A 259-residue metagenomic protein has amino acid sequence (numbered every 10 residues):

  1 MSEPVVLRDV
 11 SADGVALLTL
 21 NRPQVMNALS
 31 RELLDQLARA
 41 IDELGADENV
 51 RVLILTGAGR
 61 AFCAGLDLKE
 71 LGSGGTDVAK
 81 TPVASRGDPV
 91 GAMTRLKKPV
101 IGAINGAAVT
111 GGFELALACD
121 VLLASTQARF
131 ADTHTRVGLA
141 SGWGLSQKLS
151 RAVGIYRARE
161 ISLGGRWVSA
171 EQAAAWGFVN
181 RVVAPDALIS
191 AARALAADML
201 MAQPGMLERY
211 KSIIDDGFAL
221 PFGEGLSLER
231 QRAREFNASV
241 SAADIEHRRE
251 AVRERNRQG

Functional and structural regions predicted by a protein language model:
M1-A58: Conserved CoA-thioester-binding segment of acyl-CoA-metabolizing enzymes
M1-D13, G165-A170, S190, A194-G259: C-terminal alpha-helix plus adjacent terminal tail
V5, D35, G57-R95, A108 (+5 more regions): Glycine- (often His-adjacent) and acidic-residue-rich active-site loop that binds/positions the CoA thioester
L18, L55, D67, L115-L117 (+3 more regions): Hydrophobic/aromatic residues within transmembrane alpha-helices of multi-pass small-molecule transporters
N21, N27, G57, G65 (+3 more regions): Conserved phosphate-binding and hydrolysis motifs of nucleotide-dependent enzymes
D35, R159, S227, Q231: Amphipathic alpha-helical segments that line or abut small-molecule/effector binding pockets and mediate allosteric
S85-P89, L145-K148, R157, R209 (+3 more regions): Hydrophobic alpha-helical segments typical of transmembrane helices and their membrane-interface/capping positions
G91-G205: Crotonase-fold acyl-CoA enzyme core
